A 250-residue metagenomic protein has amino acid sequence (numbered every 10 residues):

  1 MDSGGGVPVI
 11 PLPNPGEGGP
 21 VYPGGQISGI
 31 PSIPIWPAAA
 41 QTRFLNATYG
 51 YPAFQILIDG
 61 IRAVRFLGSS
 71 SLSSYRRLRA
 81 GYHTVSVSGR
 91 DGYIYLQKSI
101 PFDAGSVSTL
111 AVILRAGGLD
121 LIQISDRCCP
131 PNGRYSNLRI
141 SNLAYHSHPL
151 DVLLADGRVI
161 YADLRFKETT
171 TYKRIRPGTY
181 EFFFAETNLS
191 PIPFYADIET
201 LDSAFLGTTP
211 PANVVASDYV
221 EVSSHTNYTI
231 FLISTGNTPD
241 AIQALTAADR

Functional and structural regions predicted by a protein language model:
D2-R250: Intrinsically disordered, low-complexity polar regions and short flexible loop motifs
